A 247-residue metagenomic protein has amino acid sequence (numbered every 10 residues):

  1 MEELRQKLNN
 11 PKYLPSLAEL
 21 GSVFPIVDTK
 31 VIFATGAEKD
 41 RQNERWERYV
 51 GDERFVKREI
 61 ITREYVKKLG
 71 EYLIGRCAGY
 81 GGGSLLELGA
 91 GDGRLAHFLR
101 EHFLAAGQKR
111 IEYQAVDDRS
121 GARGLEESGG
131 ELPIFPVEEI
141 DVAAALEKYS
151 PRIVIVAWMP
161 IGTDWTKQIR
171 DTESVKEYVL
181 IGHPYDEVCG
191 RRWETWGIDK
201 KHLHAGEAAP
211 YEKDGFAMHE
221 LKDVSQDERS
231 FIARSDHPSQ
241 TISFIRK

Functional and structural regions predicted by a protein language model:
M1-C77: S-adenosyl-L-methionine
G82-G91: Conserved class I S-adenosyl-L-methionine
G83, R152-I153, K176: Conserved acidic residues
G93-H97: Glycine-rich SAM-binding Motif I of class I
E112-D117: Conserved SAM-binding motif I beta-strand of class I
G121-Y149, I153: S-adenosyl-L-methionine
R152-D164: A short SAM/SAH-binding and catalytic strip from SAM-dependent methyltransferases
I161-I245: C-terminal substrate-binding/active-site "lid" region of AdoMet-derived donor-dependent transferases
